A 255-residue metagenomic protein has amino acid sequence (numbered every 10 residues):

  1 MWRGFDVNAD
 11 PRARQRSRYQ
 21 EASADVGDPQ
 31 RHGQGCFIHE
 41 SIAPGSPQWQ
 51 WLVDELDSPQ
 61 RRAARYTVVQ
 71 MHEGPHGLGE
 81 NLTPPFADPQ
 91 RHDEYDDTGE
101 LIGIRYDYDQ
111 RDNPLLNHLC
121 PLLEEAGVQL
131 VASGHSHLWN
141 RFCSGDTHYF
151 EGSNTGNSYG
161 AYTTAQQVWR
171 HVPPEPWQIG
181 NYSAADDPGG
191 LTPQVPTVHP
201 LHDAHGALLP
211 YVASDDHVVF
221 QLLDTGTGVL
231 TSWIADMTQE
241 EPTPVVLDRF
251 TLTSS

Functional and structural regions predicted by a protein language model:
M1-V69, G74-E80, Q90-L130, S136-S255: Metal-dependent phosphoesterase/phosphodiesterase active-site architecture
P85-D88: Flexible, surface-exposed loop regions and adjacent strand-edge segments of Gram-negative outer-membrane beta-barrel
